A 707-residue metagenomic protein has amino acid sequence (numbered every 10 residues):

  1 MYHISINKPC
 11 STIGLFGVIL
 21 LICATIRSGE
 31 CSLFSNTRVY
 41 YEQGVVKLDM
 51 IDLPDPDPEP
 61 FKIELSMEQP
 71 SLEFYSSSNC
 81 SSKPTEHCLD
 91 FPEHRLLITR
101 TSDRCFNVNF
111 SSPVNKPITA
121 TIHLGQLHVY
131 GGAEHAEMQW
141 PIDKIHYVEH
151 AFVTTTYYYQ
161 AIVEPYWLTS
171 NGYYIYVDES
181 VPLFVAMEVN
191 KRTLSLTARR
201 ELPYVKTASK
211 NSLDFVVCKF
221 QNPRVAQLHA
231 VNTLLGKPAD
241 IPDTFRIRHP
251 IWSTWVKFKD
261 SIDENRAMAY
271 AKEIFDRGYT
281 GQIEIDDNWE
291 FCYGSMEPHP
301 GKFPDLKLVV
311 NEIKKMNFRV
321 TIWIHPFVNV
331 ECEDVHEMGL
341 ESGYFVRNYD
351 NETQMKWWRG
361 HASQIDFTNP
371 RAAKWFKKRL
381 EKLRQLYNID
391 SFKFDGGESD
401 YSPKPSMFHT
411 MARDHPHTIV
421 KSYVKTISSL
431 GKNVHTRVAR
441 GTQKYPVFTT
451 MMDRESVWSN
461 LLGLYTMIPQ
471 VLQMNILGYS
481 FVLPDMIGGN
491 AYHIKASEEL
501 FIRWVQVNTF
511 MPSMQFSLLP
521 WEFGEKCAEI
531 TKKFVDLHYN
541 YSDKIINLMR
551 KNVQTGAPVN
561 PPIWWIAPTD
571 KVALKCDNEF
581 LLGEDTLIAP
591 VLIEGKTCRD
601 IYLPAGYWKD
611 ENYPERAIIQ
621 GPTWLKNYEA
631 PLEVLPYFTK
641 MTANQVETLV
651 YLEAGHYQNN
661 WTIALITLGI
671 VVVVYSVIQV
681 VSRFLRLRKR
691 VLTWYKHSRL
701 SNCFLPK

Functional and structural regions predicted by a protein language model:
K8-C31, L668-V672: Cleavable N-terminal signal peptides of Sec/SRP-targeted secreted and luminal proteins
S32-T244, E264-N265, A271-K272, I566 (+1 more regions): Catalytic and substrate-binding clefts that recognize carbohydrates or anionic sugar/phosphate headgroups
I142, R277-T531, I566-P568, I618: Aromatic- and carboxylate-enriched substrate-binding clefts and catalytic-loop regions of carbohydrate-active enzymes
A230-S261, R277, E290: An acidic-aromatic substrate-binding cleft motif
S428-N433, A439-D453, Q470, M474-P484 (+1 more regions): Catalytic core of carbohydrate-active enzymes
L652-G669: Extracellular juxtamembrane-to-transmembrane boundary of type I single-pass membrane glycoproteins
G669-L687: Single-pass type I membrane-protein transmembrane alpha-helix
K689-K707: Cytosolic C-terminal tails of single-pass type I membrane
